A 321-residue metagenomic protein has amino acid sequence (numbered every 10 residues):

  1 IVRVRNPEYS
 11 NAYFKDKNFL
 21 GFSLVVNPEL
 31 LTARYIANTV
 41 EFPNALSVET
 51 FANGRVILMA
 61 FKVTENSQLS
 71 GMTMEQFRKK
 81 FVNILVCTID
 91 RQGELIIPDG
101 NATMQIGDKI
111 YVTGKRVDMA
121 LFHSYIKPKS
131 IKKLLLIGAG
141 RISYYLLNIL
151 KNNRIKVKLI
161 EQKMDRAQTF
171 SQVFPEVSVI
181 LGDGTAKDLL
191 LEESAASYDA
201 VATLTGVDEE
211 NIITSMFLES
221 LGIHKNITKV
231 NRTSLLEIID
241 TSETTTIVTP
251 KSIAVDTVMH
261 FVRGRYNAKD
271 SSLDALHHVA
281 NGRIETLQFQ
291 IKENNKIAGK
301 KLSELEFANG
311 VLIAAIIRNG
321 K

Functional and structural regions predicted by a protein language model:
I1-K321: Cytosolic regulatory regions of ion transport systems
